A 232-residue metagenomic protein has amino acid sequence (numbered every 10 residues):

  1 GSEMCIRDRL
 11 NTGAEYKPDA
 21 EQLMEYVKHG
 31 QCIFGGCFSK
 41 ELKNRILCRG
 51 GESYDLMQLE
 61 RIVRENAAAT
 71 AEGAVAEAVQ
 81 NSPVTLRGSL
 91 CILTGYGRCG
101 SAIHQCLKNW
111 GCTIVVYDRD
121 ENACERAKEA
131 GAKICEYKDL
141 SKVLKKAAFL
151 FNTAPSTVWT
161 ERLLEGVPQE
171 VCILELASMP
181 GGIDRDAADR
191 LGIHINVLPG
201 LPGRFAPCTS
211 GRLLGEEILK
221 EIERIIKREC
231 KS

Functional and structural regions predicted by a protein language model:
G1-I6: Short, small-residue-biased leader/transition segments that mark boundaries at the very start of proteins
D8-T70: Phosphate/diphosphate ligand-binding glycine-rich loop within oxidoreductases
P18-K28, E129-G203: Rossmann-like adenosine-cofactor binding region
G30, R87-L90, E170: Phosphate-coordination loops involved in phosphoryl transfer and adenosine-cofactor binding
C32, C37-Y54, L176-E223: Rossmann-fold NAD(P)-binding glycine/threonine-rich loop
Q58-S89: Phosphate-binding beta-alpha-beta segment of Rossmann-like dinucleotide-binding domains, i.e., the NAD(P)
R87-L107: Glycine-rich adenosine-cofactor-binding loop
W110-A130: NAD(P)-binding Rossmann-fold cofactor-contacting core
